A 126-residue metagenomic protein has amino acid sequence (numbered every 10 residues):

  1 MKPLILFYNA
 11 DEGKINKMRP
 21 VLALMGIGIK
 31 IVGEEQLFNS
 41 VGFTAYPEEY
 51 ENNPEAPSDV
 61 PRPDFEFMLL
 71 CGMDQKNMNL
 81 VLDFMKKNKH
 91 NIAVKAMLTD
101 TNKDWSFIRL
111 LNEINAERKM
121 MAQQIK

Functional and structural regions predicted by a protein language model:
M1-E48: N-terminal, charge-rich interaction modules
P3, K14-K17, M78, L82-I125: Helix-rich interaction surfaces within compact, conserved domain-sized segments that mediate assembly or partner
L24, G28-K30, E34-E35, N52 (+3 more regions): Phosphate-end processing signature that detects enzymes handling 5′-triphosphorylated RNA and polyphosphate
L37-L69: Short, intrinsically disordered low-complexity segments
A45-E51, L69-K76, F107-A116: Noncatalytic linker/hinge segments flanking ATPase motor cores
S58-N88: Mid-chain, well-packed structural core segment of small domains
